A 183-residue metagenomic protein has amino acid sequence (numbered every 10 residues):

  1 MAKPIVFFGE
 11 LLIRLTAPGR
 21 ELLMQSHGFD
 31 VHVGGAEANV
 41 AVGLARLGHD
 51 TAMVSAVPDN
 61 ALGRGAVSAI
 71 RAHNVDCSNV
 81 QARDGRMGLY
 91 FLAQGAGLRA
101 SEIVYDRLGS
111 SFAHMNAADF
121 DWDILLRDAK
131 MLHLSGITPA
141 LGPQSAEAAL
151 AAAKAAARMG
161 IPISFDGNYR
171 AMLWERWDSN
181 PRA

Functional and structural regions predicted by a protein language model:
M1-D76, M115: Glycine-rich phosphate/adenosyl-contacting loop at the front of the ribokinase-like
M1-K3, A117-I124, S145-R158: Short amphipathic alpha-helices and their capping/turn segments at secondary-structure boundaries
F7-F8, N79, Y105, S164-F165: General beta-strand structural signal in soluble alpha/beta enzymes
L11, D84, G109, Y169-A171: Glycine-rich beta-alpha junction loops
A17-P18, A66, L92-A93, E175-W177: Short acidic, glycine/serine/threonine-rich loops at helix termini
R20-L23, V67-A69, A118-F120, A146-A149 (+1 more regions): Short, glycine/charged-enriched secondary-structure capping and boundary segments
D50-G136: Conserved N-terminal subdomain of the carbohydrate kinase-like
M131, I137-A183: Conserved beta-alpha-beta core of the PfkB/ribokinase-like small-molecule kinase fold
